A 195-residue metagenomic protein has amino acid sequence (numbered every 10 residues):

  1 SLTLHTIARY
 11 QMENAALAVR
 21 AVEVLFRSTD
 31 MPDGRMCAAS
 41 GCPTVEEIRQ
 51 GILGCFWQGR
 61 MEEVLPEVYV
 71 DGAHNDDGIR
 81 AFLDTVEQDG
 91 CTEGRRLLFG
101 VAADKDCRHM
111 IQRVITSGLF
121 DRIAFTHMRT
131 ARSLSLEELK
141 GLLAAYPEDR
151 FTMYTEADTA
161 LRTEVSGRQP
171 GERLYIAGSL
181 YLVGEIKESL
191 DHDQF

Functional and structural regions predicted by a protein language model:
L2-R122: Nucleotide phosphate-binding/pyrophosphate-handling subdomain across enzymes that bind or process nucleotide phosphates
E67-V68, I111-R173: C-terminal helical cap/extension that packs against the catalytic core of soluble nucleotide-cofactor enzymes
A103-K105, T130-A131, L182: Conserved nucleotide-binding/hydrolysis micro-motifs of P-loop NTPases
S179: Active-site-proximal loop/hinge segments that shape catalytic or ion-binding/gating pockets
D193-F195: Eukaryotic N-terminal low-complexity, Ser/Thr- and Lys/Arg-rich leader segments that predominantly function as
